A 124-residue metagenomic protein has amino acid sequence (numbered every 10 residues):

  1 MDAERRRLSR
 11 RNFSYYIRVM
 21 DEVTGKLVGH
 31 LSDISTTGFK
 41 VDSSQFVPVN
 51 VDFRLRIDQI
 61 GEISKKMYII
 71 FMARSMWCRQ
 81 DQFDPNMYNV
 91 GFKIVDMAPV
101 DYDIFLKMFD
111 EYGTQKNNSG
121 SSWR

Functional and structural regions predicted by a protein language model:
M1-I34, D110-R124: N-terminal helix initiation/capping motif
F13, L27, F53, I69-F71 (+1 more regions): Hydrophobic core residues within well-ordered beta-strands of beta-rich domains
Y15-M20, V51-I69: Short conserved beta-strand and strand-loop elements enriched in small hydrophobics with frequent Asp/Gly
Y16, H30, M72-R74, K93: Residues located in well-ordered beta-strands
V19-R54, G91: Short strand-loop-strand
E62-G91: Mid-chain, well-packed structural core segment of small domains
Q82-R124: C-terminal output/interaction extensions
